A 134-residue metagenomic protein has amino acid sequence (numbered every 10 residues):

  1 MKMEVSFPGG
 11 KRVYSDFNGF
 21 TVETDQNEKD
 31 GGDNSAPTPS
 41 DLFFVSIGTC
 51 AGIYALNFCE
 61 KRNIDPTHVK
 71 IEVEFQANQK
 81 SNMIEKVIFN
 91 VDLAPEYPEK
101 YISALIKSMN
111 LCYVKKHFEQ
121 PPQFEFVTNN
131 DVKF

Functional and structural regions predicted by a protein language model:
M1-V45, A55-F134: Extended beta-strand/beta-hairpin segments
C50-A51: Alpha-helical metal-binding/catalytic segments enriched in His/Glu/Asp
